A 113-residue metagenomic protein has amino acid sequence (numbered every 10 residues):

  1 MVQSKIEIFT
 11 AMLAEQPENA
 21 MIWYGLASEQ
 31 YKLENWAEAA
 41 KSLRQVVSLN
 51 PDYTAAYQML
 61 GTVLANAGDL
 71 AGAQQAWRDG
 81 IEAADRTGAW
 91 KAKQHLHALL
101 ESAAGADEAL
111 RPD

Functional and structural regions predicted by a protein language model:
A11-M12, Q45-V46, G80: Canonical positions in the second alpha-helix
E15, L49, A83-T87: Structural marker of alpha-solenoid helical repeat scaffolds
